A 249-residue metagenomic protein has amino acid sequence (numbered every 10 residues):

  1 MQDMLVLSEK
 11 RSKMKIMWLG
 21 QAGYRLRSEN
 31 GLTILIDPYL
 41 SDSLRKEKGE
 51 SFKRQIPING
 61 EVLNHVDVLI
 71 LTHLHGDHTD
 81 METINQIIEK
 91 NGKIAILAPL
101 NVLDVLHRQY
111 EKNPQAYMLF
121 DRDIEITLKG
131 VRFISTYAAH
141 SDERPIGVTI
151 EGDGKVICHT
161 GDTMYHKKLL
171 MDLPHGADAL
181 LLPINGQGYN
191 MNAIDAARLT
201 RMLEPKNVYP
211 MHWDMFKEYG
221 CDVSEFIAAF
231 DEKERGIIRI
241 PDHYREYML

Functional and structural regions predicted by a protein language model:
M1-L44, K48-K53, E225-R235, D242-E246: Zn-dependent metallo-beta-lactamase
E9-K15, R27-I34, E125-I134, E151-I157 (+1 more regions): Beta-strand-turn-beta hairpins that frame and shape the catalytic cleft of phosphate-ester-processing enzymes
E29-I70, E82-Q86, M164-H175: Pre-active-site segment of Zn-dependent metallo-hydrolases
P38-L40, L74, N101, A138-A139 (+4 more regions): Active-site metal-binding loops of divalent metal-dependent hydrolases
V66-H78, V208: Metallo-beta-lactamase
K93-N101, N207-H212: Short internal beta-strands
Y110-I126, M171-G176, A197, R201-L249: Binuclear metal-ion centers of metallo-dependent hydrolases, dominated by the metallo-beta-lactamase
A139-M202: Active-site-proximal loop/helix segments of hydrolase catalytic cores
